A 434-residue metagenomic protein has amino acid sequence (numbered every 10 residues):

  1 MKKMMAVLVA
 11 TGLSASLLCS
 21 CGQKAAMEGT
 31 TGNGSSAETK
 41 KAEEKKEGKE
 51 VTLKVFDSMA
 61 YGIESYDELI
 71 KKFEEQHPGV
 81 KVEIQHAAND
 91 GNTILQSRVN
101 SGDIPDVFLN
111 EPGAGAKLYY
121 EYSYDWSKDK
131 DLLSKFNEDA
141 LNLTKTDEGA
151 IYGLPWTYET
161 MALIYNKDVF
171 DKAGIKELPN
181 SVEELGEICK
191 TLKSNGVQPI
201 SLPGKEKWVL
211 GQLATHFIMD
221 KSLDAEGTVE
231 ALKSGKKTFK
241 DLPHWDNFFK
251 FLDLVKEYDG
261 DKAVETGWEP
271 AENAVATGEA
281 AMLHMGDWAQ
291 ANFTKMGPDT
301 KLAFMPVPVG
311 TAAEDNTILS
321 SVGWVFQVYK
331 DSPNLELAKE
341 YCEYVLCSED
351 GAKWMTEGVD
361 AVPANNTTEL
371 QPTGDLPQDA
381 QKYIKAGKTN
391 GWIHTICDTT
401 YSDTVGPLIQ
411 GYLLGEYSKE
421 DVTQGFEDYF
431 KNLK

Functional and structural regions predicted by a protein language model:
M1-L53, E75, D428-K434: Short, low-complexity disordered leader/linker segments with a strong preference for bacterial N-terminal type II
F56, G115, K250-P333: Extracytoplasmic/periplasmic substrate-binding proteins
K71-Q76, K81, G149-A150, A173 (+3 more regions): Extracytoplasmic/periplasmic substrate-recognition and gating elements
K72-D139, D168-N180, A281-M282, A303 (+2 more regions): Extracytoplasmic "Venus flytrap"/periplasmic binding protein-like
E83, L232, S320, G358-E369 (+1 more regions): C-terminal capping/gating helix-and-loop segments adjacent to ligand/active sites or protein-protein/ligand interfaces
E111-I164, G186, L192, L213 (+2 more regions): Hinge/lid segment of periplasmic solute-binding proteins
L118-Y122, L141-L178, V197, G204-K233 (+3 more regions): Periplasmic solute-binding protein
T191, K233-V264: Glycine-centered hinge/linker elements that transmit conformational signals in sensory and ligand-binding systems
